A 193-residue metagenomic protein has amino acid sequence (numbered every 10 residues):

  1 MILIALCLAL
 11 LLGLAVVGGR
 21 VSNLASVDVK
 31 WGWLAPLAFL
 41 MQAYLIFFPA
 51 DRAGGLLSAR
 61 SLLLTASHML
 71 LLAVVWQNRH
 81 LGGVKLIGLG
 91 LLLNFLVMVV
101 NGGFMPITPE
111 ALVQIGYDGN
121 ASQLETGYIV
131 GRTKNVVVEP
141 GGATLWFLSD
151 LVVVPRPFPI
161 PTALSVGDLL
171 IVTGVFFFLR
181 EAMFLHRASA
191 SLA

Functional and structural regions predicted by a protein language model:
M1-H68: Transmembrane alpha-helical insertion/packing segments
L12-S22, V74-H80, L179-H186: Structural signal for the C-terminal ends of transmembrane alpha-helices and the immediately following loop
A50-L56, G82-I87, F104-Q114: A cytosolic-side transmembrane-helix exit/cap motif
S58-A66, P161-T173: Membrane-interface loop-to-helix entry segments
L70-N101: Interfacial segments of alpha-helical transmembrane regions
L89-F104, G119-V130: Hydrophobic alpha-helical membrane-insertion segments
E110-A163: Extracytosolic (periplasmic/ER-lumenal) interhelical loops and adjacent juxtamembrane/interface segments of multi-pass
R187-A193: Short, charged juxtamembrane terminal tails flanking transmembrane helices
